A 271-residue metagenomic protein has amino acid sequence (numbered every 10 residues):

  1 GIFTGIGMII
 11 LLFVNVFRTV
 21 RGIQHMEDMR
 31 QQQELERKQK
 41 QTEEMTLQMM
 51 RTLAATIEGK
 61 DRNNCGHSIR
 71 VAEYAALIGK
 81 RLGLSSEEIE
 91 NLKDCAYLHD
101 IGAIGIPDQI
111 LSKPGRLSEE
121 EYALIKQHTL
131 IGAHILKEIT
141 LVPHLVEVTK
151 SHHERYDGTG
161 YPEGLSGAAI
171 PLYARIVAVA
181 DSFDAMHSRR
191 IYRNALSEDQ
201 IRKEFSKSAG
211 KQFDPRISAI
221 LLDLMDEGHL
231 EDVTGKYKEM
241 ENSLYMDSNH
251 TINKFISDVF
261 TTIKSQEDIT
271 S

Functional and structural regions predicted by a protein language model:
I2-F3, Y192: Composition- and surface-driven signal marking solvent-exposed, interaction-prone regions in large proteins
F3-E36: Juxtamembrane or sensor-core-proximal signal-transducing alpha helices that couple sensory domains to cytosolic
Q32, K40, S265-D268: Intrinsic disorder/low-complexity segments enriched in polar/small residues
Q39, E43, D61-N64: Short acidic-aromatic active-site loops that bind/stabilize oxyanions
Q41-T52: Signal-transmission linkers at sensory-effector interfaces
A54-S271: Metal-dependent catalytic cores of enzymes that make or break cyclic nucleotides and related phosphoester linkages
